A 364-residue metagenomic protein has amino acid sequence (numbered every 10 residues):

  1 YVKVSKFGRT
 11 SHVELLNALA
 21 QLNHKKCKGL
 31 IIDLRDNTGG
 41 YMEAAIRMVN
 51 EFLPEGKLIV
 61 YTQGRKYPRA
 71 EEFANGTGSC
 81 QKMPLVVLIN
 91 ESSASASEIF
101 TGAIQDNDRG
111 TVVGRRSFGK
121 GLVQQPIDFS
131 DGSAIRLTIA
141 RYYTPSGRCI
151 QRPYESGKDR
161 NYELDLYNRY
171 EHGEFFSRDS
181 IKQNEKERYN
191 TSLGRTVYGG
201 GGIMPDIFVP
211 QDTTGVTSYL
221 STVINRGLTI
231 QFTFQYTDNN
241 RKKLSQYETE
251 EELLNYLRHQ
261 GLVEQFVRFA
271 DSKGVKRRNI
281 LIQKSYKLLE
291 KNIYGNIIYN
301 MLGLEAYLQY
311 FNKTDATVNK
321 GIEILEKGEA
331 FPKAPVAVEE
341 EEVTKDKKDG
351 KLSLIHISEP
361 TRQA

Functional and structural regions predicted by a protein language model:
Y1-G132: Cleft-lining beta-strand/loop regions that shape enzyme active-site pockets
K6, R65, E91, R116 (+5 more regions): A broadly conserved detector of short glycine/acidic/proline-rich loop/turn motifs that flank catalytic sites and bind
T10-S11, T62, S93, T138 (+3 more regions): Ser/Thr-centric signal marking residues that sit in or immediately flank functional binding/regulatory motifs
K82, N107, G132-L137, N184-K186 (+2 more regions): Active-site lining segments that contact anionic ligands and/or coordinate catalytic metals
A96, D108, G119-Q183: Polar, glycine-rich mid-to-C-terminal structural blocks that act as macromolecule-binding/assembly scaffolds
C149-I150, Y154-S353: Conserved functional hotspot residues or short segments at active or partner-binding sites across diverse domains
I355-A364: Single conserved hydrophobic/aromatic residue that forms the stacking wall/gate of nucleotide- or nucleobase-binding
